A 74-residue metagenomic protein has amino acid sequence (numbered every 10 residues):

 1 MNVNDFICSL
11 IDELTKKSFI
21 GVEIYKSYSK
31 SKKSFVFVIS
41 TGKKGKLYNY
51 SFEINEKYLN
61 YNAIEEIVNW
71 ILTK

Functional and structural regions predicted by a protein language model:
M1-Y25, N60-E65, N69, T73: Negatively charged, low-complexity tracts enriched in Asp/Glu with abundant Ser/Thr
F19, E23-A63: Acidic, low-complexity, intrinsically disordered interaction modules
